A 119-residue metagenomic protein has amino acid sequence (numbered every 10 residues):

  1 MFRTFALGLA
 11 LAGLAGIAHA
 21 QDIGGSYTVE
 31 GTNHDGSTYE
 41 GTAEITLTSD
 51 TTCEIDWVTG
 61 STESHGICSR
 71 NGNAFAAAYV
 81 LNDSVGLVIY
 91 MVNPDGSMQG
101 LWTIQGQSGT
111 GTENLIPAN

Functional and structural regions predicted by a protein language model:
M1-L7: Bacterial N-terminal signal peptides that target proteins for export
L7-G8, A18: Cleavable N-terminal signal peptides
L14-A20: Sec/Tat signal peptide C-region and signal peptidase I cleavage site
Q21-N119: Central antiparallel beta-sheet cores of small beta-barrel/beta-sandwich binding domains
